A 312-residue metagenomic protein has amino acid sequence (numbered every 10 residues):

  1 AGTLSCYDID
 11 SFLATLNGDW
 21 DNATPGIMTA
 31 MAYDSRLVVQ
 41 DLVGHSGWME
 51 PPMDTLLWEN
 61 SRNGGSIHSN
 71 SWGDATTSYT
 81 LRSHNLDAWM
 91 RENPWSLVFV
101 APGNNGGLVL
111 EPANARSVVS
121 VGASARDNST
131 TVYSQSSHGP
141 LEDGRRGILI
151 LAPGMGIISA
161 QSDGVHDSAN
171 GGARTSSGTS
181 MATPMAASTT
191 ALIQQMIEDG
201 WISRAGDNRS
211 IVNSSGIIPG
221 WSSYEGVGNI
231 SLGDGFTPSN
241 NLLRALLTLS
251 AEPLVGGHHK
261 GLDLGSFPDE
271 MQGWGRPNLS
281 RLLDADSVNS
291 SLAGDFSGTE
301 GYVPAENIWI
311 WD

Functional and structural regions predicted by a protein language model:
A1-M49, N63-S66, T76-Y79, N93-W95 (+8 more regions): Subtilisin-like serine protease catalytic core
L13, M53-L57, S83, D87 (+6 more regions): Extracytoplasmic/secreted envelope proteins and their assembly/folding machinery, especially bacterial periplasmic
W58-E59, A123, A152-S159, L249: Glycine-rich, acidic and aromatic/proline-enriched surface loops and short helix-turn segments that act as binding
S69-S71, V98-G103, V121: Active-site neighborhood of phospho(di)ester-bond hydrolases with catalytic His/Asp-centered motifs
L108-V109, A113-R116, G122, D127-S129 (+2 more regions): Extracellular hydrolytic enzyme modules, especially secreted metalloproteases of the metzincin/thermolysin-like class
R126-T130, G154-M181, V303: The feature captures the short pre-catalytic strand/loop hairpin that immediately precedes and shapes the active-site
I202-R204, V212-P238, V255-G256, D263-D312: Secreted peptidase-domain scaffold signal
